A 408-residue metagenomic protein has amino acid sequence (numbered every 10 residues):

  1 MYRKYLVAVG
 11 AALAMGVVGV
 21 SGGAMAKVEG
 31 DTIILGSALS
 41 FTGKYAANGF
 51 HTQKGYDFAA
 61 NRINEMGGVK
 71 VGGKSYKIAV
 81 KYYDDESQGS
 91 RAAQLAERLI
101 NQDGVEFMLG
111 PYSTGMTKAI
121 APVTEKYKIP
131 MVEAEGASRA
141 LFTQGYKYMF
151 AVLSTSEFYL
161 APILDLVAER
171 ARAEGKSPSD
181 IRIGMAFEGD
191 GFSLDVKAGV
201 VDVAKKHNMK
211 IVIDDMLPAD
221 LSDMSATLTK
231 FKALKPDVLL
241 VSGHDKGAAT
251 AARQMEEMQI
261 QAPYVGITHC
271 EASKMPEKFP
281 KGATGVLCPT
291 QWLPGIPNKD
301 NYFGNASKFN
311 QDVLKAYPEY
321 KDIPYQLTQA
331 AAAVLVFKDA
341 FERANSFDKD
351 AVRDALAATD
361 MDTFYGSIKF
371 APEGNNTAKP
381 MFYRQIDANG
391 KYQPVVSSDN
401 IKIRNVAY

Functional and structural regions predicted by a protein language model:
M1-I34, V71-G72, K402, V406-Y408: Short, low-complexity disordered leader/linker segments with a strong preference for bacterial N-terminal type II
K27-V28, I34, A47-K54, M66-T143 (+3 more regions): Beta-alpha junction/loop-to-helix N-cap segments that form part of ligand/metal-binding clefts
I33-D57, Y83-G89, Y112-S113, A186-D195 (+3 more regions): Extracytoplasmic "Venus flytrap"
F50-D57, A161, S193-V201, F303 (+2 more regions): Short, surface-exposed alpha-helical segments at coil->helix boundaries
G67-K74, P297-N298, K369, A388: Short, solvent-exposed loop/beta-turn-alpha elements that line the ligand-binding surface or hinge of extracytoplasmic
V105-D214, P263-C288: Extracytoplasmic ligand/sensor domains, especially the bilobed periplasmic-binding protein
M255-A331, Y392-A407: Extracellular/periplasmic periplasmic-binding protein-like sensory domains
V313-T328, V334-V395: Segments of small-molecule ligand-sensing domains
